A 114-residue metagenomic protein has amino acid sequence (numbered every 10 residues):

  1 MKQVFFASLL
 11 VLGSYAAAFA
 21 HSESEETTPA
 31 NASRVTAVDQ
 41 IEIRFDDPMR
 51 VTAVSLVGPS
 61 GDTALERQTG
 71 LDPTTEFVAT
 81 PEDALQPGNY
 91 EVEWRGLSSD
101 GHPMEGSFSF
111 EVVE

Functional and structural regions predicted by a protein language model:
V4-S14: Sec-dependent N-terminal signal peptides
Y15-A20: Sec/Tat signal peptide C-region and signal peptidase I cleavage site
S22-D39: Short N-terminal segments immediately surrounding and downstream of signal-peptide cleavage
S33, E42-M49, A53-E114: Acidic, low-complexity Ser/Thr/Gly/Pro-rich repeat segments typical of extracellular/periplasmic and surface-exposed
